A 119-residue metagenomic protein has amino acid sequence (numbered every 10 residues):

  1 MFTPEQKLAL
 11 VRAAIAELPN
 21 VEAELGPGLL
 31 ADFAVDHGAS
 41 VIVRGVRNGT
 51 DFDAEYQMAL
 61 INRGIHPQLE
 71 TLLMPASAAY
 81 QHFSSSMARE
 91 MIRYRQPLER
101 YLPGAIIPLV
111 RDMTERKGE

Functional and structural regions predicted by a protein language model:
M1-E119: Nucleotidyltransferase catalytic core that binds NTPs
